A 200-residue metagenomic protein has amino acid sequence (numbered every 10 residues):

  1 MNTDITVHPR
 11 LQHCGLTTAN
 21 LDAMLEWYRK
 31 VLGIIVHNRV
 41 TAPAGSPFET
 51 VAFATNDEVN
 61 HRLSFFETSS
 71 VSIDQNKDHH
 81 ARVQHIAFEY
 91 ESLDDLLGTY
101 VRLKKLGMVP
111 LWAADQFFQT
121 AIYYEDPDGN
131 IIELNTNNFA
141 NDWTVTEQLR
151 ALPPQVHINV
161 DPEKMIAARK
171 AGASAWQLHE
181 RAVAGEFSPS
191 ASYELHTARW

Functional and structural regions predicted by a protein language model:
M1-T3, S70-N76: Short beta-strand/turn micro-motifs at beta-sheet edges
N2, P9, A19-E26, A81 (+3 more regions): Vicinal oxygen chelate
I5-H8, G15, T55: Conserved N-terminal glycine/acidic-rich loop preference
H13, V51, H61-L63, H85 (+1 more regions): Histidine-centered active-site/metal-ligand motif
T17-L63, E67: Core segments of cupin and vicinal oxygen chelate
F65-T68, H79, Q84: A broadly used, surface-exposed interaction patch
T68-S70, E91: Histidine- and/or cysteine-centered catalytic micro-motif in compact active-site loops
